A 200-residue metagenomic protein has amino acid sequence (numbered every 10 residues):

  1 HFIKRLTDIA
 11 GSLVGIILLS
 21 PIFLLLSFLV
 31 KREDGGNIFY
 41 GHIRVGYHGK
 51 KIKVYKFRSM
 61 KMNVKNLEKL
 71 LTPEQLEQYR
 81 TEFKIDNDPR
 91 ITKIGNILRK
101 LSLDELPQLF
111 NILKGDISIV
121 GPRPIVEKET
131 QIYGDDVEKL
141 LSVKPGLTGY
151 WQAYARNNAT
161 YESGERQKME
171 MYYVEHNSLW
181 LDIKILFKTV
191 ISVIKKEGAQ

Functional and structural regions predicted by a protein language model:
H1-N66, L179, K184-Q200: A hydrophobic, helix-centered structural microdomain
K4, D8, D104-N111, E170 (+1 more regions): Acidic active-site catalytic centers that drive phospho-/nucleotidyl reactions and related ester hydrolyses
L26, G41, V120-P122, K128 (+1 more regions): Short, hydrophobic secondary-structure boundary micro-motifs
F28, K56, R90-K93, Q108-L109 (+2 more regions): Residue-level recognition of specific faces of alpha-helices
G36-N37, Y47-K50, N96, D116 (+3 more regions): Gly/Ser/Thr-rich helix-start
Y40-P89, T148-M169: Short, glycine-rich, amphipathic interfacial segments at transmembrane boundaries or analogous
T81-V143, I185-V193: A short, structured surface patch at a secondary-structure boundary
D86, D135-Q200: C-terminal terminal-structure detector
